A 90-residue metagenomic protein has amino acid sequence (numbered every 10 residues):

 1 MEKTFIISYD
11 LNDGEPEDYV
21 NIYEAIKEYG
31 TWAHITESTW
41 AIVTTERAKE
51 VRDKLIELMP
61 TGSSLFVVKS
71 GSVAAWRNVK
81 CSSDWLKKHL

Functional and structural regions predicted by a protein language model:
M1-E2, E17: A contiguous binding-surface segment within folded domains or other stable secondary-structure elements
K3-L11: Short glycine-/aliphatic-rich beta-strand segments at the starts of folded cytosolic domains
N12-I26: Short amphipathic alpha-helix segments
D13, H34-E37, N78-C81: Generic structural "secondary-structure junction" signal
K27-S64, V68-S72: Short, intrinsically disordered low-complexity segments
E50-K54, R77-L90: Short, low-order "capping/linker" segments at domain edges
